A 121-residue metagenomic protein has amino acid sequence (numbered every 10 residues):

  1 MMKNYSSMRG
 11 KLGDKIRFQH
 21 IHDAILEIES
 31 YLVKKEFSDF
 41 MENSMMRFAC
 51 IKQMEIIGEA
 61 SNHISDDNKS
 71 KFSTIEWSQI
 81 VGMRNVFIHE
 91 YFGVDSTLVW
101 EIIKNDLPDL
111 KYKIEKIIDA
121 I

Functional and structural regions predicted by a protein language model:
M1-I121: Solvent-exposed interaction patches of small proteins and small membrane subunits
